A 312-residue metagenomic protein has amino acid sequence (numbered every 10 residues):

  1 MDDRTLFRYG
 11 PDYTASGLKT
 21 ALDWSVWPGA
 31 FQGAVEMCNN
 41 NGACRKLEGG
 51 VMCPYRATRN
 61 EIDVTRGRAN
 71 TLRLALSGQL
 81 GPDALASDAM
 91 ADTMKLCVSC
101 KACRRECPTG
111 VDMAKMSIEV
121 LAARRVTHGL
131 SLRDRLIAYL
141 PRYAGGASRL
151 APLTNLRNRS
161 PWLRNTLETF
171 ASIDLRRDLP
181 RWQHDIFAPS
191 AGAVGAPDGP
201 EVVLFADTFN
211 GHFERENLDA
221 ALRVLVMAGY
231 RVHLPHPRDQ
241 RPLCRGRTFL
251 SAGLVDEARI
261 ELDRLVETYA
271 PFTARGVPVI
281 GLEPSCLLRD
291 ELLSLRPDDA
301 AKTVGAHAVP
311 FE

Functional and structural regions predicted by a protein language model:
D3-A147, E257-L265, A300-K302, V309: Ferredoxin-type iron-sulfur electron-transfer modules in oxidoreductases and energy-metabolism complexes
W27, A114-E312: Iron-sulfur cluster-binding electron-transfer modules in prokaryotic oxidoreductases
